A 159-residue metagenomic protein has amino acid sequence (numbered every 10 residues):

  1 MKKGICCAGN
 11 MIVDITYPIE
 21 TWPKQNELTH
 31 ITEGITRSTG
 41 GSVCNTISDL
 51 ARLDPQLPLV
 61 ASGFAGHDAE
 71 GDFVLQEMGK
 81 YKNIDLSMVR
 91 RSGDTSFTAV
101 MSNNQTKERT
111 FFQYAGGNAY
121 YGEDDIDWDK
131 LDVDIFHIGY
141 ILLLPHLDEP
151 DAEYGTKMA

Functional and structural regions predicted by a protein language model:
M1-F64, A69-G79, L144: Glycine-rich phosphate/adenosyl-contacting loop at the front of the ribokinase-like
M1-V13, D72-R90, S102-A159: Ribokinase/PfkB-type carbohydrate-kinase core domain
K3, T95-F97: Change "...and in nucleic-acid phosphodiester-cleaving endonucleases..." to "...and in nucleic-acid processing enzymes
H30-I31, A61, F97, T106 (+1 more regions): Generic hydrophobic-segment detector
S62-H67, I84-T95: Beta-strand->loop->alpha-helix junctions that form or flank phosphate-binding loops in nucleotide-handling enzymes
